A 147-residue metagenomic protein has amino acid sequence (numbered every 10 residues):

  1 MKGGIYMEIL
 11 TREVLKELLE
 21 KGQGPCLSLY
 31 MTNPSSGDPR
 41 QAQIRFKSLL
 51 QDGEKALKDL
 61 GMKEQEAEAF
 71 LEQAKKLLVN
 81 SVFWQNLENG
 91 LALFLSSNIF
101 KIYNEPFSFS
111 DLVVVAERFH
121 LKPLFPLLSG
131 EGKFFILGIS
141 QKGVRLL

Functional and structural regions predicted by a protein language model:
K2-L127: Non-catalytic, solvent-exposed interaction/assembly segments
G130-L147: Gly/Thr-rich phosphate-binding beta-strand-loop-beta motif of the actin/hexokinase/Hsp70
